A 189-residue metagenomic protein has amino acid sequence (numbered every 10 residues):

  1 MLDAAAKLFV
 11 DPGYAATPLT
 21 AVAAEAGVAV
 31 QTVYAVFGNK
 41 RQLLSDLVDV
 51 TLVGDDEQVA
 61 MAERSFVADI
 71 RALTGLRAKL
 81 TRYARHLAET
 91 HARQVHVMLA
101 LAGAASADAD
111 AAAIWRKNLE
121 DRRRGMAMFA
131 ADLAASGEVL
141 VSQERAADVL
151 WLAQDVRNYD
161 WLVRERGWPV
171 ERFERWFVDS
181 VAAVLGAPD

Functional and structural regions predicted by a protein language model:
A4, L8-Q42, D46: Helix-turn-helix
A4-P12, S65-D69, V97, V149 (+2 more regions): Solvent-exposed, amphipathic alpha-helical segments
A15-A16, D155, R166: Flexible coil/turn residues that form the inter-helical turn or adjacent wing/linker of helix-turn-helix
V36, T90, L152-A153: Conserved catalytic core of Hanks-type protein kinase domains
K40-Q42, D46, E57-A92, A147: Hydrophobic alpha-helical connector segments
R85-A102, A109-G137, E144-D148, R175 (+1 more regions): Amphipathic alpha-helical packing segments from all-alpha helical-bundle domains
G103-D108, A153-V156: Short helix-capping/turn signature of helix-turn-helix
